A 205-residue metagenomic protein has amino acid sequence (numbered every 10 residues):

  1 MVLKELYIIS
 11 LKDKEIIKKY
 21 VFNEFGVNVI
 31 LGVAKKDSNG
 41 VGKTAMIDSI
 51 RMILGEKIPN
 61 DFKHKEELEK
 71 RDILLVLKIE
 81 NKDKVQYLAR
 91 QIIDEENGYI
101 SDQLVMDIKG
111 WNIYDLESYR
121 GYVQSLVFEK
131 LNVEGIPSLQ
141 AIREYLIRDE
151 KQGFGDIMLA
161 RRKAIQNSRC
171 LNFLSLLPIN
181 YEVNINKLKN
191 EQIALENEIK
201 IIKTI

Functional and structural regions predicted by a protein language model:
M1-K82: Extreme N-terminal "head/tail" segments of very large remodeling/mechanoenzyme assemblies
N39-I47, L116, R162, Q166 (+1 more regions): Short, charged, low-complexity patches
I47-R51, Q124, L174: Generic solvent-exposed, charged/amphipathic alpha-helical segments that serve as macromolecular interface scaffolds
I53, K57, S125-E129, A194-E198 (+1 more regions): Conserved short hydrophobic interaction patches
L75-V76, N81-I100: Gly/Lys-enriched N-terminal cap/neck module of very large, oligomeric protein machines
L88-D94, Q103-M106, M158-R161, K189-N190: "Short basic amphipathic alpha-helical interaction patches in structured regions
I93-E150: Glycine-rich phosphate-binding loops of NTPases
P137-I205: Extended, Lys/Glu-rich alpha-helical coiled-coil stalks
